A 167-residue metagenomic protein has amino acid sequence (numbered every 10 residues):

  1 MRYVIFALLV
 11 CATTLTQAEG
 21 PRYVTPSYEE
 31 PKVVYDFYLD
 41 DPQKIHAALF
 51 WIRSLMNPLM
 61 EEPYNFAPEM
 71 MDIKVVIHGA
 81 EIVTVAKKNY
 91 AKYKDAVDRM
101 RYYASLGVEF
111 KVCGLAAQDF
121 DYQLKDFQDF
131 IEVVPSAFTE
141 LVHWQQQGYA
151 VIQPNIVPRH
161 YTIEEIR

Functional and structural regions predicted by a protein language model:
M1-V4: Positively charged n-region of N-terminal signal peptides that target proteins for export
C11-T13: N-terminal signal peptide c-region/cleavage motif recognized by signal peptidases
T16-A18: Boundary at the C-terminal end of the N-terminal hydrophobic targeting segment
G20-D72: N-terminal secretory signal peptides
V33-D36, K74-I77, E109-V112, I152-Q153: Structural recognition of the beta-strand scaffold that forms the well-ordered cores of secreted hydrolase catalytic
E62-F66, A80, A104-L106: Short acidic/polar alpha-helix capping motifs at helix-coil junctions
F66-V85: Acidic helix-start/capping segments at beta-turn-to-alpha-helix junctions
V83-R167: A cross-taxonomic marker for long C-terminal extensions/tails that follow the last structured domain
